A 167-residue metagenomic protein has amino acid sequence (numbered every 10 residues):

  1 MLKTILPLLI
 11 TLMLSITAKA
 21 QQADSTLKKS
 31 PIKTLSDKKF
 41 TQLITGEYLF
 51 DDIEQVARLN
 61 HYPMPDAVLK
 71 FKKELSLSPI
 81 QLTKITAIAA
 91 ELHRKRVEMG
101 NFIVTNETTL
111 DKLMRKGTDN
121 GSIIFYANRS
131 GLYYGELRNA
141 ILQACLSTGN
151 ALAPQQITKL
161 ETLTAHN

Functional and structural regions predicted by a protein language model:
M1-I5: Positively charged n-region of N-terminal signal peptides that target proteins for export
P7-S15: Bacterial N-terminal signal peptides
I16-A20: Sec/Tat signal peptide C-region and signal peptidase I cleavage site
Q21-N167: Charge-rich (acidic/polar
